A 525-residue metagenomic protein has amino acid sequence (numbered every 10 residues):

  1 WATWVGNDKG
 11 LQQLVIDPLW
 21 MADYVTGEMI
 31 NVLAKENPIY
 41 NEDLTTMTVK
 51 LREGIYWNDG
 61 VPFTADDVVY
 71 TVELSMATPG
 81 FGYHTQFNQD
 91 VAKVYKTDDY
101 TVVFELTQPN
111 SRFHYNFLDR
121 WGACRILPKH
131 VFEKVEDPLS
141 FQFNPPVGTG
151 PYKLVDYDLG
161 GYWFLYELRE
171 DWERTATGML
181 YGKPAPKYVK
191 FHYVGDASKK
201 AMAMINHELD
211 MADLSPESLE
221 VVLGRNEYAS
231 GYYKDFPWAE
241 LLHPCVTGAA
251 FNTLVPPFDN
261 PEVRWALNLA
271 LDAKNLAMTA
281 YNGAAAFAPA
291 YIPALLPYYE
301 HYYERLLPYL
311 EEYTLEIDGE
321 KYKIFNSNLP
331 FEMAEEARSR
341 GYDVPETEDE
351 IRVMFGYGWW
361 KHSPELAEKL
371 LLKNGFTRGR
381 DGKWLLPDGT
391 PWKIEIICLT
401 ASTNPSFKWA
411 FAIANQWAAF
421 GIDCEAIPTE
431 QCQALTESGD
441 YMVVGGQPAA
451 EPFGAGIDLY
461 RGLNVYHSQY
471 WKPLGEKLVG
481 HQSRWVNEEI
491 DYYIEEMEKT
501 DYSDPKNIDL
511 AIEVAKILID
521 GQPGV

Functional and structural regions predicted by a protein language model:
W1-E42, E73, V147: N-terminal lobe/hinge region of extracytoplasmic solute-binding protein
V5, G10, D23-E28, R120-Y188 (+4 more regions): Gly/Pro-rich hinge or "lid" segments in bacterial periplasmic/extracellular proteins
E36-F81, T97, V103-E105, K200-A203 (+2 more regions): Aromatic- and charge-enriched surface segment that lines or borders ligand/interaction sites
K50, H84-E133, P151-D158, R305-F325: Surface-exposed binding/hinge segments that line and control ligand-binding clefts or catalytic entry sites
R52, S140, W172-R225, W265 (+4 more regions): Ligand-site clamp/hinge motif
S75, G82, K93-Y95, V155-E167 (+6 more regions): Extracellular/periplasmic solute-recognition and catalytic clefts
L159-W163, D213, P297, K323 (+2 more regions): Ligand/substrate-recognition segments at binding pockets and active sites
D235, L242, A277-A280, Y313-F355 (+3 more regions): Extracytoplasmic/peripheral linker and loop segments enriched in polar/acidic and small residues with frequent Thr/Pro
